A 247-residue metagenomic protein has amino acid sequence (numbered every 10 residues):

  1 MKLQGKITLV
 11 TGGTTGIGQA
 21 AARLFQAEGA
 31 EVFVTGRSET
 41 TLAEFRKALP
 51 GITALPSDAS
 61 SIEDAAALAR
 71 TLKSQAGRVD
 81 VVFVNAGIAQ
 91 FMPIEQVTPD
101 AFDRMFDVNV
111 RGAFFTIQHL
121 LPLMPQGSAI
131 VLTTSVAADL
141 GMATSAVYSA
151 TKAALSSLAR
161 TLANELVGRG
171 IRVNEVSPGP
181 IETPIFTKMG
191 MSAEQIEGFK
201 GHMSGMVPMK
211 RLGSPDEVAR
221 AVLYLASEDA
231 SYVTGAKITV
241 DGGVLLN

Functional and structural regions predicted by a protein language model:
Q4, L140, L223, T234-N247: Short C-terminal tail/terminal secondary-structure segment of NAD(P)H-dependent dehydrogenase/reductase domains
I7, T14-T15: Conserved glycine-rich cofactor-binding loop
P93-I94, T98-F106, M203: Substrate-binding pocket helix/loop in short-chain dehydrogenase/reductase
I117, T151, A159: Active-site helix of classical SDR
P122-L123, N164-G168, S231: Alpha-helical segment proximal to the catalytic Tyr-Lys
S135: Residue(s) in the substrate-gating loop at a strand-loop-helix junction that position the organic substrate next
E175, E197-D229, V233, G242: C-terminal helical subdomain
